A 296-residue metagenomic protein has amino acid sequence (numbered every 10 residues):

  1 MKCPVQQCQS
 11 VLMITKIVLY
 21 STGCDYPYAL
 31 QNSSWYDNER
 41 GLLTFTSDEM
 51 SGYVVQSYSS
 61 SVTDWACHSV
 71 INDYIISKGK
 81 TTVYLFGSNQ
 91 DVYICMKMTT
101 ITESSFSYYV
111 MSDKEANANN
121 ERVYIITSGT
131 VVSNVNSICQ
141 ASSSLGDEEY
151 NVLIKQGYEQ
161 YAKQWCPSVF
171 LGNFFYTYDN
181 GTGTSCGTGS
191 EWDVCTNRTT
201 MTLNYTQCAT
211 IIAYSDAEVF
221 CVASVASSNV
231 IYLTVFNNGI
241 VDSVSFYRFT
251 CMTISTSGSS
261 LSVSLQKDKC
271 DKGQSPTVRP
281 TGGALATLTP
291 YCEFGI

Functional and structural regions predicted by a protein language model:
M1-G23: Cleavable N-terminal signal peptides of Sec/SRP-targeted secreted and luminal proteins
K2, K16, K78-K80, K97 (+4 more regions): Context-gated lysine
C3, C24-Y28, T234: Intrinsically disordered, low-complexity segments used for protein-protein interactions
L19-Y58, N134-A209, M252, Q266 (+2 more regions): Tryptophan-anchored aromatic micro-motifs
G41-L42, G52-Q56, S61-C67, I71-I76 (+4 more regions): Extracellular disulfide-rich modular ectodomains, prototypically LDL receptor class
Q56-I126, S190-V263: Contiguous, well-ordered beta-strand patches that form the walls/edges of small beta-barrel/beta-sandwich domains
T102-S107, E115-A116, E121-V152, R248-I296: Compact beta-sheet-dominated globular domain cores
